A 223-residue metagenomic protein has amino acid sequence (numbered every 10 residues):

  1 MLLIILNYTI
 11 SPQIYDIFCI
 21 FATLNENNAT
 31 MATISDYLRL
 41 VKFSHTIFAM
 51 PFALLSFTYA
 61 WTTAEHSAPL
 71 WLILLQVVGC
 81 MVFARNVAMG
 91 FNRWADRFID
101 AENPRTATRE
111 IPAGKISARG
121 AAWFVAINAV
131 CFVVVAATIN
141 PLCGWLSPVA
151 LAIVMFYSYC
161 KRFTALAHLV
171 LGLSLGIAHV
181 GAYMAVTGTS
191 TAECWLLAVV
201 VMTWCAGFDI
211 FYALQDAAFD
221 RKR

Functional and structural regions predicted by a protein language model:
N7-T9, Y15-T23, N27: Short, positively charged and aromatic/hydrophobic N-terminal segments
I34-R39, G79, R109-A192, L196: Intramembrane alpha-helical segments
K42-Y59: The first (N-terminal) embedded transmembrane alpha-helix
T58-P69: Short, hydrophobic transmembrane alpha-helix segments
I73-M81, E193-T203: Alpha-helical transmembrane segments
C80-V133, V201-R223: Solvent-exposed interhelical
